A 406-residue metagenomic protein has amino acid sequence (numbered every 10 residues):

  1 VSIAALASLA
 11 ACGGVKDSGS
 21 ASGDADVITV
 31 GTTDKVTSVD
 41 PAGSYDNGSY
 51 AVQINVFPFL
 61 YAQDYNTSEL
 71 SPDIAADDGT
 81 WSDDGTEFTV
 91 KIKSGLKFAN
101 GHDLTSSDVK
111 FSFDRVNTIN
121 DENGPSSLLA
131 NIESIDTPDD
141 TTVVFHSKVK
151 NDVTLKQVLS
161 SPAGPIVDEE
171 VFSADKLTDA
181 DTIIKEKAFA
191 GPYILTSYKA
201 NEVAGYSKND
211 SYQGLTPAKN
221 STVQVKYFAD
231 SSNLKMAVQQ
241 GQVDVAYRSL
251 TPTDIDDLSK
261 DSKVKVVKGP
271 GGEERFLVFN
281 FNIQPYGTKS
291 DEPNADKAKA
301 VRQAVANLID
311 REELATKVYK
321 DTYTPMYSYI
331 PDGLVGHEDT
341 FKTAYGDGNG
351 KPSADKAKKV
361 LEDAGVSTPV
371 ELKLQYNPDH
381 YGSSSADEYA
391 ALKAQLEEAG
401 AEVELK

Functional and structural regions predicted by a protein language model:
G31-W81, D114, A188-F189: N-terminal lobe/hinge region of extracytoplasmic solute-binding protein
D77-E122, P138, V144-H146, N294-K297: Aromatic- and charge-enriched surface segment that lines or borders ligand/interaction sites
S126-F172, S197: Surface-exposed binding/hinge segments that line and control ligand-binding clefts or catalytic entry sites
S160-T216: Gly/Pro-rich hinge or "lid" segments in bacterial periplasmic/extracellular proteins
D210-D257: Ligand-site clamp/hinge motif
D291-G336: Periplasmic-binding protein-like
T324-D363, D379-S385: Structural transition elements
L361-Q395, L405-K406: Ligand/substrate-recognition segments at binding pockets and active sites
